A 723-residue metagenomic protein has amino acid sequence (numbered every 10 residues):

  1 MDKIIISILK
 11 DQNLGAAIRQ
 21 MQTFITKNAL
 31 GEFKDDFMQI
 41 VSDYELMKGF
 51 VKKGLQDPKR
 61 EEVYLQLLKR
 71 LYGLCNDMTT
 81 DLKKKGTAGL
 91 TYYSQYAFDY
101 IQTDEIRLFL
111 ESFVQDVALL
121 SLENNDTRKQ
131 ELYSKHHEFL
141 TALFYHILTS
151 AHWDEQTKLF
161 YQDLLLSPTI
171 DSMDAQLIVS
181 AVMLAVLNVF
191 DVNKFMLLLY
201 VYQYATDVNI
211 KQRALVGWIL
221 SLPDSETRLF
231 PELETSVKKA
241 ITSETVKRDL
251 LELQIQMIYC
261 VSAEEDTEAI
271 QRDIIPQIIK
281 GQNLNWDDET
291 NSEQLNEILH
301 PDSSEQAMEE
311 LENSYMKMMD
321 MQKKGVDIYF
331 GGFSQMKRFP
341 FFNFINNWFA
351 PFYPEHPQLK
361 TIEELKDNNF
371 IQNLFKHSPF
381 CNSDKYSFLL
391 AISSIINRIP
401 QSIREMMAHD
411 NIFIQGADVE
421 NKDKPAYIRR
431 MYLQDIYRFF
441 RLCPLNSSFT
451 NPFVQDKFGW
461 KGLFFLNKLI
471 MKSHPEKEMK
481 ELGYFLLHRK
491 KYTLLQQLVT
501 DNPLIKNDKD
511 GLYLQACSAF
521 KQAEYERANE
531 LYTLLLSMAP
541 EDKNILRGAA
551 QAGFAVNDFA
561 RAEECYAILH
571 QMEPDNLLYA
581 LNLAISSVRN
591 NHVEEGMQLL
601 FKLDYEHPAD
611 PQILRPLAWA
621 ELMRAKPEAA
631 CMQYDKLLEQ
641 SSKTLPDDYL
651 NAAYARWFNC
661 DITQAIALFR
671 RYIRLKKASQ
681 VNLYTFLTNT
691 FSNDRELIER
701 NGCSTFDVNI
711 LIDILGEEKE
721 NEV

Functional and structural regions predicted by a protein language model:
M1-L55, K247, L251, I255 (+1 more regions): Non-catalytic protein-protein interaction scaffold segments in large eukaryotic complex-forming proteins
K3, R19-T23, Q39, D43 (+11 more regions): "A position-specific structural signal for the A-helix of alpha-solenoid helical repeats
L9, I25, A29-E32, Q56 (+8 more regions): Hydrophobic/aromatic side-chain positions at a characteristic register within alpha-helices of tetratricopeptide repeats
I18-M21, F195-L198, Y202, W218 (+7 more regions): Inward-facing hydrophobic residues that define packing positions of alpha-helical scaffold repeats
L46-G54, M78-K85, D171, L222-L233 (+7 more regions): Alpha-helical linker/edge segments of TPR/alpha-solenoid repeat scaffolds and analogous pre-/post-domain helices
E105-A205, S221-L229: Alpha-helical solenoid scaffolds in large eukaryotic transport, assembly, and signaling factors
L140-L148, E476-E722: Extended amphipathic alpha-helical coiled-coil/heptad-repeat regions
F349-A539, N544-Q551: Alpha-solenoid helical-repeat scaffolds
